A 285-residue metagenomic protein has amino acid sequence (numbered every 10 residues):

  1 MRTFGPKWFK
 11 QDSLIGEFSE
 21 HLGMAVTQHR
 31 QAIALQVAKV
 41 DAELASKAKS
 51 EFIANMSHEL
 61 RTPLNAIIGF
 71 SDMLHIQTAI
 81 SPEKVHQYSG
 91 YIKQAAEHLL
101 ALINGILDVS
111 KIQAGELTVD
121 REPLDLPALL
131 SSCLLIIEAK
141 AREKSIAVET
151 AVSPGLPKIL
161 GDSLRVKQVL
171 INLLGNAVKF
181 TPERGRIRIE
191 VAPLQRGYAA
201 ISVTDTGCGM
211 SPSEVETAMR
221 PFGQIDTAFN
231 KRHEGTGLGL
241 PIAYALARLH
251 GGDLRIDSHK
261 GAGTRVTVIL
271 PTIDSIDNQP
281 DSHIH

Functional and structural regions predicted by a protein language model:
Q36-I76, Q87: Primarily the dimerization/phosphotransfer
Q94-L99: Short alpha-helical segment of the dimerization/phosphotransfer core of two-component systems
S110-R121: Helix-loop junction within the histidine kinase core
D120-D125, R142, A147-P157, L194: Conserved catalytic submotifs in the C-terminal HATPase_c
L126, G209-T217: Short helix N-cap motif at coil->helix boundaries in the Bergerat
A177-V178: Short helix-loop "hinge" at the ATP-lid/N-box region of the Bergerat-fold HATPase_c
